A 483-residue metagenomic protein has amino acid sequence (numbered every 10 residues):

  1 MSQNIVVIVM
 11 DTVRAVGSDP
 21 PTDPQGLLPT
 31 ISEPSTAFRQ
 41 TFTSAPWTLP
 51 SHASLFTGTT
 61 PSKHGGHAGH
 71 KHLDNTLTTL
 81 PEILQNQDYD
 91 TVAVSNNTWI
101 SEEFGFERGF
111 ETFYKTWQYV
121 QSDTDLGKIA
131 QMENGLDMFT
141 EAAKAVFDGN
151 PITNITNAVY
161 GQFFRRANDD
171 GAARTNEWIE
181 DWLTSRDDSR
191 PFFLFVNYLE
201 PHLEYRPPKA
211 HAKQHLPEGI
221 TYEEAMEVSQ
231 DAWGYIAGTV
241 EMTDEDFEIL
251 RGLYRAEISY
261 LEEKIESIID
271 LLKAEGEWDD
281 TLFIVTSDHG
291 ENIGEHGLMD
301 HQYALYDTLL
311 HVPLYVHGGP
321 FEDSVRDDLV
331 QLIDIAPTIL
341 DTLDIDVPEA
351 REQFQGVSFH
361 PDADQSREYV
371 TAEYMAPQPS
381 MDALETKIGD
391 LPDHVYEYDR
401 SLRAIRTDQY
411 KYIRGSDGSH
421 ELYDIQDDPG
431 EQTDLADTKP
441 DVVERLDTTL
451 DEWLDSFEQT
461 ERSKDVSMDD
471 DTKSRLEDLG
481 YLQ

Functional and structural regions predicted by a protein language model:
M1-Q483: Catalytic domains that recognize anionic headgroups
